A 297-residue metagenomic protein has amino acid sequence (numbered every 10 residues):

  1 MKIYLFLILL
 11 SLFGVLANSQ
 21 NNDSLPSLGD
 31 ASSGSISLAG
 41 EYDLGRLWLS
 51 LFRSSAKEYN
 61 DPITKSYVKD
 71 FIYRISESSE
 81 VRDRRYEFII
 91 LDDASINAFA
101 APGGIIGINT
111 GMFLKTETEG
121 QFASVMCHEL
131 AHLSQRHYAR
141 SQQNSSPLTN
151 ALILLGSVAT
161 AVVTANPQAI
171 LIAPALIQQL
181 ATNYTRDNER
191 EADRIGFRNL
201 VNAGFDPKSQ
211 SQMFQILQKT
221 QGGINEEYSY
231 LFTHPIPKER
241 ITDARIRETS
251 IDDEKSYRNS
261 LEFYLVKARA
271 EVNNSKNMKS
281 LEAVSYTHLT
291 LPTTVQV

Functional and structural regions predicted by a protein language model:
L7, S11-N97, G222, L281-Y286: Hydrophobic or amphipathic, alpha-helical segments that drive membrane association/targeting
S27-L38, R46, E58, P62 (+3 more regions): Extracytoplasmic and endomembrane cell-envelope/extracellular-matrix remodeling and assembly machinery
T64, R84, Q142-L148, L152 (+2 more regions): Acidic/histidine metal-binding catalytic segments
I96-E119, R136: Active-site scaffold of zinc-dependent metalloenzymes
E119-A131: Short alpha-helix carrying the canonical HExxH Zn2+-binding catalytic motif
L130-S146: Catalytic Zn2+-binding segment of zinc metalloproteases
P147-V163, I172-L180: Membrane-active amphipathic alpha-helices enriched in small hydrophobic residues
H288-V297: Single conserved hydrophobic/aromatic residue that forms the stacking wall/gate of nucleotide- or nucleobase-binding
